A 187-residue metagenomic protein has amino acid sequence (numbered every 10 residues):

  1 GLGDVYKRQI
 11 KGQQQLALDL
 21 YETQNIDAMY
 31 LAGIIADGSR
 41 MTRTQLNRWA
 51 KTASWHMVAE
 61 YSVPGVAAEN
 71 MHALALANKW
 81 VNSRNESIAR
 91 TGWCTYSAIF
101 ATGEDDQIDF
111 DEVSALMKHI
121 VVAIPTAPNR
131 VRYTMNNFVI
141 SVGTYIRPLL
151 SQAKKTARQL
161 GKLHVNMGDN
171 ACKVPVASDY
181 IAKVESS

Functional and structural regions predicted by a protein language model:
G1-Y6: Short, small-residue-biased leader/transition segments that mark boundaries at the very start of proteins
I10-D19, R40-R48, M71-W80, D105-A123 (+2 more regions): Amphipathic alpha-helical scaffolding segments comprising HEAT/armadillo-like alpha-solenoid repeats
Q24-N25, S54-W55, R84-N85, A127-P128: Short inter-helical turns and helix N-cap capping residues of alpha-solenoid HEAT/ARM repeat scaffolds
M29, H56-E60, A89, R132 (+2 more regions): Residue-level detector of extended alpha-helical repeat arrays and alpha-solenoid scaffolds
A32, S62-V63, G92, M135 (+2 more regions): Conserved hydrophobic register position within alpha-solenoid helical repeats
A50-S54, A89-A98: HEAT-repeat alpha-solenoid elements in large eukaryotic scaffold proteins
C94-A101, N137-T144: Hydrophobic residues within the alpha-helices of tandem HEAT/HEAT-like
L150-S187: Eukaryotic acidic, Ser/Thr-rich intrinsically disordered low-complexity regions
